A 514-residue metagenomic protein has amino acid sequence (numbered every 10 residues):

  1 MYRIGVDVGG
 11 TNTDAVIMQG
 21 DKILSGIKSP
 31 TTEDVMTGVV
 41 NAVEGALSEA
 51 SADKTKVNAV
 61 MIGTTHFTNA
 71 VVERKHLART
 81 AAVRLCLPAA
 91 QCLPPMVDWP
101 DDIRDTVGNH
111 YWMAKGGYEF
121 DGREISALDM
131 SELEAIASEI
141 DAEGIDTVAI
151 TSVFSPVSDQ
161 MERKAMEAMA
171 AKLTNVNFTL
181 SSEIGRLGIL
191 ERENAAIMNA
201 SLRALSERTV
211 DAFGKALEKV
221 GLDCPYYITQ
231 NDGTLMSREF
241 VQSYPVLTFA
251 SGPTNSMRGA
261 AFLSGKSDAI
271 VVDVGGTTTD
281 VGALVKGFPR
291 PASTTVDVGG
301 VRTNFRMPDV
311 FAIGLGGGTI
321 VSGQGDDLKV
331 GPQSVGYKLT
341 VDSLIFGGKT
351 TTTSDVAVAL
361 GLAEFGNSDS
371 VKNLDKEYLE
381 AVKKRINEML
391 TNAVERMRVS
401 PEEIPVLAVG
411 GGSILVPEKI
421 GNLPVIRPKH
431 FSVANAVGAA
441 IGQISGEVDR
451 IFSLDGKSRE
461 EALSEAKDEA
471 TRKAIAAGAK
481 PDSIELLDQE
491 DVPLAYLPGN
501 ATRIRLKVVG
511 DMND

Functional and structural regions predicted by a protein language model:
M1-D514: N-terminally biased helix-coil "hinge/interface" segments that flank
